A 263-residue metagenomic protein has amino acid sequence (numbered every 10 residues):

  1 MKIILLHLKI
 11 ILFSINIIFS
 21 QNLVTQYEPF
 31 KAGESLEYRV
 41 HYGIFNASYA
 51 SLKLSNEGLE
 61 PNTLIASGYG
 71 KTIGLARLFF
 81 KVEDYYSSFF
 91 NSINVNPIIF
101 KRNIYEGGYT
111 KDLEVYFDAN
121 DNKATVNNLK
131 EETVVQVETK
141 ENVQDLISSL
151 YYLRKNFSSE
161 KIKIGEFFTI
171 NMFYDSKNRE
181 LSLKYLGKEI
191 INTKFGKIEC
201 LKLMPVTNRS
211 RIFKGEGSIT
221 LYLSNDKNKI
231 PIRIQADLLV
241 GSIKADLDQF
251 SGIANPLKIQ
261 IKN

Functional and structural regions predicted by a protein language model:
L5, K9-Q21: Hydrophobic h-region of N-terminal signal peptides that target proteins for export in Gram-negative bacteria
I11, I17, E28, I98 (+3 more regions): Short non-domain terminal segments
Q21-A119, S159-N263: Acidic, serine/threonine-rich low-complexity disordered tracts
L113-F157: Hydrophobic, well-structured mid-protein blocks that either form specific transmembrane helices
